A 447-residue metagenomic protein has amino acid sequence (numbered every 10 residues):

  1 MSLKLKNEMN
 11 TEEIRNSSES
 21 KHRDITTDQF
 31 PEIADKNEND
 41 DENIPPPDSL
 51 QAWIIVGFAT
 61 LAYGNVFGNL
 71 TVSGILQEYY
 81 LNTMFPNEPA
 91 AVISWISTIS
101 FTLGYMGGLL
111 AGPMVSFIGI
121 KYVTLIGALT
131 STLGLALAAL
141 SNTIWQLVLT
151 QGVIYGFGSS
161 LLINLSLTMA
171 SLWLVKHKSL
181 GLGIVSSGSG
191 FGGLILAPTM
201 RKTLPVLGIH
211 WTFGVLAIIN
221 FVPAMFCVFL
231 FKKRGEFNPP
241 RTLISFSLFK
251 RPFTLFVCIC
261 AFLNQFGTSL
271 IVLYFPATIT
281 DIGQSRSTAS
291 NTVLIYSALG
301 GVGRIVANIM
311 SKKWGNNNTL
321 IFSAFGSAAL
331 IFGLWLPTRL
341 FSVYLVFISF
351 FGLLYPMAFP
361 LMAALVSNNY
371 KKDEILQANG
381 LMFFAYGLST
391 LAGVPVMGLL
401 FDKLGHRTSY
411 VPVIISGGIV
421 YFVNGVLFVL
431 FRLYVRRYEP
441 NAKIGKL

Functional and structural regions predicted by a protein language model:
S2-G68, L230-R234, N238-S247: Cytosolic juxtamembrane N-terminal segment immediately preceding the first transmembrane helix of multi-pass
T60, G64, G134-L135, W145-L161 (+2 more regions): Hydrophobic core of transmembrane alpha-helices in multi-pass small-molecule transporters, especially MFS/SLC-type
N65, N69-Y80, R251-N318, F359 (+2 more regions): Extracytoplasmic gate region of multi-pass secondary transporters
Y80, S159-L174, G181-L182, I271 (+1 more regions): Intracellular juxtamembrane helix-capping segments at the cytosolic ends of symmetry-related transmembrane helices
M106-Q146, S311: Conserved MFS/SLC helix-loop-helix module at the cytosolic interface between two early adjacent transmembrane helices
G107-I120, L204, G303-N316, F401-D402: Helix-to-loop junctions at the C-terminal end of transmembrane segments in multipass secondary transporters
L129-N142, V228, F325-R339: C-terminal ends and interior cores of transmembrane alpha-helices in multi-pass membrane transporters/permeases
T288, Y296-G300, S311-L365, G380-F383: C-terminal transmembrane helical hairpin of 12-TM major facilitator-type secondary transporters
